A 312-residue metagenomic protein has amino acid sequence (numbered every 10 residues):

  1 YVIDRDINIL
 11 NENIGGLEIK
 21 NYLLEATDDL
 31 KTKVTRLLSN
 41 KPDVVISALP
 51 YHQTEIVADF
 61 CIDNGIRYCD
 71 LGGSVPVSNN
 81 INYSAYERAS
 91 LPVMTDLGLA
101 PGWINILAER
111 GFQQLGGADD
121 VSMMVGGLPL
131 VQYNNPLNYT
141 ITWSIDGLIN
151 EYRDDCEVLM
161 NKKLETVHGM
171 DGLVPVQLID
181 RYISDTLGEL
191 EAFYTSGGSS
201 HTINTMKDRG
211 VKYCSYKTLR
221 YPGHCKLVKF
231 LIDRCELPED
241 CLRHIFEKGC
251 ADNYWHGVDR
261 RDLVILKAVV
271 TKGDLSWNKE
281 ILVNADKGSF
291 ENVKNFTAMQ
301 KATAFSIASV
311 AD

Functional and structural regions predicted by a protein language model:
D4-D6, G127: Residues in the short beta-alpha loop(s) of Rossmann-like NAD(P)-binding domains
D6-I9, V75: Helix N-cap at the beta1-alpha1 junction of Rossmann-like dinucleotide-binding domains, i.e., the first residues
I14-D29: Rossmann-fold cofactor-recognition segment
L30-N40: Short amphipathic alpha-helix with an adjacent loop that forms part of the alpha/beta core around
V44-C61, V75-P76: Beta-loop-alpha module in the N-terminal Rossmann-like domain of NAD(P)-dependent dehydrogenases, especially those
D59, L71-D96: Rossmann-fold NAD(P)-binding glycine/threonine-rich loop
A89-P129: Adenosine-phosphate binding glycine-rich loop
Q114-D312: C-terminal catalytic/substrate-binding lobe primarily of soluble NAD(P)-dependent oxidoreductases
